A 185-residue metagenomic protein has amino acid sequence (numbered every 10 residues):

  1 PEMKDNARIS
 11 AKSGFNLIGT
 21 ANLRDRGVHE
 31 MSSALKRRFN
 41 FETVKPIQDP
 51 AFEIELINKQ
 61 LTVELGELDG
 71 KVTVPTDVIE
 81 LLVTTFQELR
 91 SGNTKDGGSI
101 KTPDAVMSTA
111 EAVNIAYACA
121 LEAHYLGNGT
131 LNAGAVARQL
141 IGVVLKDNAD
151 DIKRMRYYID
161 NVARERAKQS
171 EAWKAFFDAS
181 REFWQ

Functional and structural regions predicted by a protein language model:
P1-Q185: C-terminal regulatory/interaction module of P-loop NTP-utilizing enzymes
